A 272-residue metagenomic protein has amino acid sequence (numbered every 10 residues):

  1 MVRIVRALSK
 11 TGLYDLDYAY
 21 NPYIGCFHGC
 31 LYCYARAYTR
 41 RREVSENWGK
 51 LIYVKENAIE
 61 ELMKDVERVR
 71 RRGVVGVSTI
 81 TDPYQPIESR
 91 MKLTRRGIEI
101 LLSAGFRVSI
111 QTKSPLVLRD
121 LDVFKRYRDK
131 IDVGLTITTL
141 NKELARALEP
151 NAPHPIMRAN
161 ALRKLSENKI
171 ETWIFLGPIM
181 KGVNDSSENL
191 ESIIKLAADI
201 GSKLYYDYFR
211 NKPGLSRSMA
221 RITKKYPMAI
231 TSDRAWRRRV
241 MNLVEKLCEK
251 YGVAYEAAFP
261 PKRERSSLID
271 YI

Functional and structural regions predicted by a protein language model:
M1-C26, L31, A35-V74: N-terminal [4Fe-4S]-dependent radical SAM core
N57-R237, L243, L247: Conserved AdoMet/S-adenosylmethionine-binding subsite of the radical SAM
N211, K262-E264: Residue-level detector of flexible, active-site-proximal loop/helix-junction positions within diverse enzyme catalytic
A254-K262: Charged phosphate-binding loop/patch that engages nucleotide di/tri-phosphates or the phosphate backbone of nucleic
E264-I272: Radical SAM enzyme core and accessory elements
